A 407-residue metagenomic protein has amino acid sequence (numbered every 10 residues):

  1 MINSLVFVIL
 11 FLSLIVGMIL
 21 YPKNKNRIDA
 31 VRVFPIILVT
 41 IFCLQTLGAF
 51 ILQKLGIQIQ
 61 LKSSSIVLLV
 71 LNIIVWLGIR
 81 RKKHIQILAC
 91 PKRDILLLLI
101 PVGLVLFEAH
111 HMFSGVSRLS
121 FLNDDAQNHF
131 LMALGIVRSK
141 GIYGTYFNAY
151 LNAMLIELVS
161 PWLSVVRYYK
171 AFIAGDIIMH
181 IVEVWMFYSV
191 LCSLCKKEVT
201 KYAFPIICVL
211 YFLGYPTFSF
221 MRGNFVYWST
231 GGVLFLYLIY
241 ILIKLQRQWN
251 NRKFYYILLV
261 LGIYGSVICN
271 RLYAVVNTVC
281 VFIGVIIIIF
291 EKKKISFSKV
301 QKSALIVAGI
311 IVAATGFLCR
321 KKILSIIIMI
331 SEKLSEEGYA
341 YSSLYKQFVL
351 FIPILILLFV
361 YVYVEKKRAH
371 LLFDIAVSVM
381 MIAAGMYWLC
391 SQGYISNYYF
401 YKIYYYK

Functional and structural regions predicted by a protein language model:
M1-P91, C319: Membrane-embedded, hydrophobic transmembrane alpha-helices
I2-V16, G175-I181, G231-G232, G309 (+5 more regions): Alpha-helical transmembrane segments at the extracellular/periplasmic loop-to-helix junctions of multi-pass membrane
N3, R93-N123, L213, A308-R320 (+1 more regions): Transmembrane signal-anchor helices characteristic of membrane glycosylation enzymes that use polyprenol
Q53, F254-Y273, N277: Membrane-interface alpha helices of multi-pass inner-membrane proteins
K54-K62, V116-L122, A126, P216-T230 (+2 more regions): Membrane-helix boundary/interfacial segments in multi-pass membrane proteins
L88-K92, E198-Y202, Q248-K253, E291-A304 (+2 more regions): Membrane-interface helix-loop-helix junctions at transmembrane boundaries of multi-pass membrane enzymes, predominantly
R93, V102-L234: Active-site lumenal/periplasmic loops and adjacent helix-entry segments of GT-C-fold, multi-pass membrane
F235-Y255: Membrane-interface transmembrane helices that cradle and orient dolichyl/undecaprenyl
